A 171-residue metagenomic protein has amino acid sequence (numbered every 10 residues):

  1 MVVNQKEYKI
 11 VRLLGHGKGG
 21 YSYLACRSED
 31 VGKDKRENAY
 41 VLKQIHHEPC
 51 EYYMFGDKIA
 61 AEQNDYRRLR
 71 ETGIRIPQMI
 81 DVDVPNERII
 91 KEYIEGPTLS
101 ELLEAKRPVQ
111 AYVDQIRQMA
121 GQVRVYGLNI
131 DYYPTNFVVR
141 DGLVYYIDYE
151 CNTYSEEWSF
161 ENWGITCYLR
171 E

Functional and structural regions predicted by a protein language model:
N4-L14: Conserved N-terminal boundary motif of the eukaryotic protein kinase catalytic domain
R12-L13, K18-A60: ATP-binding glycine-rich loop module of kinase domains
Y40, R75, I89, Y145-D148: Protein kinase-like catalytic core scaffold
M54-T72: The N-lobe alphaC helix and its flanking beta3-alphaC-beta4 segment of protein kinase-like domains, centered on
F55, I74-V113: Conserved structural core of kinase catalytic domains
R117-R124: Short C-lobe core helix of eukaryotic-like protein kinase catalytic domains
V125-N129, R140-E171: C-lobe/activation-segment region of protein kinase-like
Y132-F137: Hydrophobic residue at the +6 position relative to the catalytic HRD Asp in the kinase catalytic loop
